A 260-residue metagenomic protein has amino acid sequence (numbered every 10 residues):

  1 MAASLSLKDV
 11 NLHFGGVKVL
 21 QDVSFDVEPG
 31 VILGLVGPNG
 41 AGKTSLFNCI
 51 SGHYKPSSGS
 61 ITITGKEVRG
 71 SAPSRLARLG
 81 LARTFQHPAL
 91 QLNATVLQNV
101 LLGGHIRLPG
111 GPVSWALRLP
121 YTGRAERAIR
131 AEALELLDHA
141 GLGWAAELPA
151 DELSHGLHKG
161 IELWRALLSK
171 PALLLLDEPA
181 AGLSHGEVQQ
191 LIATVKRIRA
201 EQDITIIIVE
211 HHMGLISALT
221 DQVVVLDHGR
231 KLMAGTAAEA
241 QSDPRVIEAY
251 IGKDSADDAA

Functional and structural regions predicted by a protein language model:
A2-A260: Glycine-rich phosphate-binding loops of nucleotide-dependent enzymes
